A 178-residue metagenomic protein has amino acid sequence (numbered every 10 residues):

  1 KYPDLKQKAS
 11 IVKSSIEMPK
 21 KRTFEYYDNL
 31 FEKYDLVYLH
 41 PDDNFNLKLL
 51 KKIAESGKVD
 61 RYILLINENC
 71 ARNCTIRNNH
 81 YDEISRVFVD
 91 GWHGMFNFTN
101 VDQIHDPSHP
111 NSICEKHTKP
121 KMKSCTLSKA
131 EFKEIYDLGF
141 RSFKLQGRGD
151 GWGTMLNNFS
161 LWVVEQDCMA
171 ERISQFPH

Functional and structural regions predicted by a protein language model:
K1-T23, Y34, H40-H178: Active-site pocket-lining/capping segments in soluble small-molecule metabolic enzymes
D28-K33: Alpha/beta enzyme core
